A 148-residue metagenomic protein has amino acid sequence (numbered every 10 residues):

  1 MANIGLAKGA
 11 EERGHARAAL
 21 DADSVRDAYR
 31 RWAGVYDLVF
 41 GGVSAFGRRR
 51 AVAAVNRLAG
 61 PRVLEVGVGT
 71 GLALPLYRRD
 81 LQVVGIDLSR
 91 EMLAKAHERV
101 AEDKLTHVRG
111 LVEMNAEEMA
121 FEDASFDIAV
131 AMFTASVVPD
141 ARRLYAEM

Functional and structural regions predicted by a protein language model:
M1-A33: N-terminal, positively charged/glycine-rich alpha-helical extensions of SAM-dependent methyltransferases
R30-G42: Class I SAM-dependent methyltransferase Rossmann-like catalytic core, especially the SAM/SAH-binding loop
G42-P61: Conserved alpha-helix/loop element of class I SAM-dependent methyltransferases that forms part of the SAM/SAH-binding
R62-E118: Class I SAM-dependent methyltransferase SAM/SAH-binding core
M114-I128: A short acidic, Gly/Pro-enriched loop at the edge of an enzyme's catalytic core that lines a small-molecule cofactor
I128-D140: A short SAM/SAH-binding and catalytic strip from SAM-dependent methyltransferases
R142-M148: A short glycine-rich, Lys/Arg-flanked "PGG" loop and its adjoining helix->strand segment in the class I
